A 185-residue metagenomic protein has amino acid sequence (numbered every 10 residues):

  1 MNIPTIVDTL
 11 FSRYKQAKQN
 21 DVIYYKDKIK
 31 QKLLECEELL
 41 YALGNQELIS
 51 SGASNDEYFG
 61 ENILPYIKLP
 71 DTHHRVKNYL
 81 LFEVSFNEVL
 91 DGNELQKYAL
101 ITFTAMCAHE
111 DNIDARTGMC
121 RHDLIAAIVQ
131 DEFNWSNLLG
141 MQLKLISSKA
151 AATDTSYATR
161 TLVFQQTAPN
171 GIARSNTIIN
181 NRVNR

Functional and structural regions predicted by a protein language model:
M1-L90, R185: Small/polar-rich, solvent-exposed N-terminal microdomains that initiate assembly or binding
M1-Q31, N87-Q96, L139-R185: Short, charged interaction patches at domain edges and termini
Y24, K77, Y98, C120 (+3 more regions): Short, well-structured alpha-helical interface segments that form or flank functional binding sites
C36, L40-L43, S136, G140 (+1 more regions): Solvent-exposed amphipathic alpha-helical surface segments
L80-N112: Active-site-adjacent structural patch at catalytic or cofactor/ligand-binding sites
I101-A105, D131, L162: Contiguous, well-ordered alpha-helical segments that form the cores/surfaces of helical PPI scaffolds
D114-A115, S175: A short secondary-structure junction signal
R116-G140: Short, hydrophobic/π-rich interface segment
